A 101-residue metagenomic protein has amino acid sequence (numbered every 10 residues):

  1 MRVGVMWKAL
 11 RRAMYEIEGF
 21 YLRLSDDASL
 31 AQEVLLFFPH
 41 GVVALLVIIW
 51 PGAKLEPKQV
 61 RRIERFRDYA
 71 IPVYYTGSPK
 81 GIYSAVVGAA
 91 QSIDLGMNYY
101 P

Functional and structural regions predicted by a protein language model:
M1-D26, D68, G96: Acidic-basic catalytic patches of nuclease active cores, encompassing PD-(D/E)XK and other metal-cofactor nuclease
R11, P57-F66: Short, aromatic/basic amphipathic alpha-helical patches
S25-A28, F38: N-terminal single-stranded DNA-binding subdomain of primase/primase-helicase replication proteins
S29, G52-R61: Active-site-adjacent loop/helix micro-motif of nuclease/hydrolase catalytic cores
L30-V34: Change "...and in nucleic-acid phosphodiester-cleaving endonucleases..." to "...and in nucleic-acid processing enzymes
L36-L45: Active-site beta-strand-loop-beta-strand hairpin of nuclease catalytic cores that positions key catalytic residues
I71-P101: Basic, glycine-rich
